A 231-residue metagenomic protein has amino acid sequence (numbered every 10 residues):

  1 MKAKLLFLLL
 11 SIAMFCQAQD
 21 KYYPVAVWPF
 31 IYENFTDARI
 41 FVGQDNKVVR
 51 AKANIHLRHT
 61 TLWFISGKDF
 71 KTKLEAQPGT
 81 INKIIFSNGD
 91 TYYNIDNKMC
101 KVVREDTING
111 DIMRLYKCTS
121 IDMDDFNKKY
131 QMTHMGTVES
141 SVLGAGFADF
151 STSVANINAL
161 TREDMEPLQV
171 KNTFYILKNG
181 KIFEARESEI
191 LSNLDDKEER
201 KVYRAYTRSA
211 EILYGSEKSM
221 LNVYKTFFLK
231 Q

Functional and structural regions predicted by a protein language model:
M1-Y23: Bacterial Sec-dependent N-terminal signal peptides
Q17-A38: Sec-dependent signal peptide cleavage junction
I31-F35, N46, I55-L57, Q169: Short, surface-exposed loop/turn motifs at beta-strand boundaries within globular domains
A38-R39, C100: Long alpha-helical scaffolds
I40-N46, S66-K68: Short acidic, glycine-rich loop/turn motifs
A53-F183: Aromatic-patch recognition
I182-Q231: Long, compositionally biased interface segments
